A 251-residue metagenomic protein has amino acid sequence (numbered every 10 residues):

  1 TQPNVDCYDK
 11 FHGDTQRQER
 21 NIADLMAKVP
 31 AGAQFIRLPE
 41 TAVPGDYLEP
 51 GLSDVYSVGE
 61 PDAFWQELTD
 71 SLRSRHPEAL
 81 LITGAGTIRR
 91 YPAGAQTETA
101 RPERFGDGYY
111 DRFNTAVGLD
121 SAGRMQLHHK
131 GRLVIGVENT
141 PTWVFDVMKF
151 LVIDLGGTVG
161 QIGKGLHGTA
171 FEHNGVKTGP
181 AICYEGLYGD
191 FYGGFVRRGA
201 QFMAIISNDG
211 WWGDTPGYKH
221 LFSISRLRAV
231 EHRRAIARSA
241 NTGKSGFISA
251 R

Functional and structural regions predicted by a protein language model:
T1-R251: Enzyme catalytic cores with a strong preference for nitrogen-chemistry domains
